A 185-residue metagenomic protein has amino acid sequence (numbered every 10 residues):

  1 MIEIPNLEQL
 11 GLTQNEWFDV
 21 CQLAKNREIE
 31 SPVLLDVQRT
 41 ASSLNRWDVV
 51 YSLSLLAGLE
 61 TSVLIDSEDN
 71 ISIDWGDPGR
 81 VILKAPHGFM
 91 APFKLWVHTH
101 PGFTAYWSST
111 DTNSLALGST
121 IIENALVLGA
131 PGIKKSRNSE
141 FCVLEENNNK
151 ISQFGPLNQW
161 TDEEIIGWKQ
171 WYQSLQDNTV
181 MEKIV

Functional and structural regions predicted by a protein language model:
M1-L95, G102-V185: Conserved beta-strand-loop surface patch within small alpha/beta domains used for substrate/adaptor or ligand engagement
